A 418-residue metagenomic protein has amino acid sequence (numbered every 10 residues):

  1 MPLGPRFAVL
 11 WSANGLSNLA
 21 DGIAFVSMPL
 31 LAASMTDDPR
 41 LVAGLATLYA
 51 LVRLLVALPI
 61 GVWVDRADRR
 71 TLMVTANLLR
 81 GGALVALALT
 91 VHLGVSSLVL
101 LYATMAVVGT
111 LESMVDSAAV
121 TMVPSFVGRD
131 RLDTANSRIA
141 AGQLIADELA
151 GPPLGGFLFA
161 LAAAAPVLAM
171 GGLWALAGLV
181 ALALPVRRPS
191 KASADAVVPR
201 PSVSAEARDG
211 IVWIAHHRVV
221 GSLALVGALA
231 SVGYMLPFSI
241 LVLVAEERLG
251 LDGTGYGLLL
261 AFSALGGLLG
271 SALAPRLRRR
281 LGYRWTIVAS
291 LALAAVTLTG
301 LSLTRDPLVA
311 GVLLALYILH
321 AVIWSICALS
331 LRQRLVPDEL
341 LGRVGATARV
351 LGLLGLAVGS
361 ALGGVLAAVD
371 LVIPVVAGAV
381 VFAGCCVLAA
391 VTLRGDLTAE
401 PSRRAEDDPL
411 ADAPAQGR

Functional and structural regions predicted by a protein language model:
M1-R418: Alpha-helical transmembrane-bundle signature of multi-pass membrane transport and export proteins
